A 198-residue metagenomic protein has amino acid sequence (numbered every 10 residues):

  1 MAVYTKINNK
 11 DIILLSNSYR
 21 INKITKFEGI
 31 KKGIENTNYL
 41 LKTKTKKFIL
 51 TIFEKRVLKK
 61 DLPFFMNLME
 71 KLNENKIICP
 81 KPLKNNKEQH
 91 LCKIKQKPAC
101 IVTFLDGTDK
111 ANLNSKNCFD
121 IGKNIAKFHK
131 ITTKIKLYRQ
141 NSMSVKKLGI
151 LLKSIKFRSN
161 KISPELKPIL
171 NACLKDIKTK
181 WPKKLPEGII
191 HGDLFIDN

Functional and structural regions predicted by a protein language model:
M1-I7: A short, highly charged nucleic-acid-interacting micro-segment common to nuclease and nuclease-linked defense proteins
I7-S18, K136-L137, G149-G192: An alpha-helical support segment within catalytic cores of ATP-dependent transferases
Y19-K42: ATP-binding glycine-rich phosphate-binding loop
N22, F64, A172: Short, conserved clusters of charged catalytic residues that mark active-site and nucleotide-handling motifs
E28-K31, P82-K84, N141: Short beta-strand
I34-K44, I49-L50, P82, I177-N198: Active-site acidic catalytic loop and adjacent metal/ATP-binding pocket of ATP-dependent phosphoryl transfer enzymes
T43-L137: ATP-binding pocket architecture of kinase catalytic cores
N141-G149: Short proline/glycine- and basic residue-enriched helix-capping loop/turn segments at helix->loop/beta transitions
